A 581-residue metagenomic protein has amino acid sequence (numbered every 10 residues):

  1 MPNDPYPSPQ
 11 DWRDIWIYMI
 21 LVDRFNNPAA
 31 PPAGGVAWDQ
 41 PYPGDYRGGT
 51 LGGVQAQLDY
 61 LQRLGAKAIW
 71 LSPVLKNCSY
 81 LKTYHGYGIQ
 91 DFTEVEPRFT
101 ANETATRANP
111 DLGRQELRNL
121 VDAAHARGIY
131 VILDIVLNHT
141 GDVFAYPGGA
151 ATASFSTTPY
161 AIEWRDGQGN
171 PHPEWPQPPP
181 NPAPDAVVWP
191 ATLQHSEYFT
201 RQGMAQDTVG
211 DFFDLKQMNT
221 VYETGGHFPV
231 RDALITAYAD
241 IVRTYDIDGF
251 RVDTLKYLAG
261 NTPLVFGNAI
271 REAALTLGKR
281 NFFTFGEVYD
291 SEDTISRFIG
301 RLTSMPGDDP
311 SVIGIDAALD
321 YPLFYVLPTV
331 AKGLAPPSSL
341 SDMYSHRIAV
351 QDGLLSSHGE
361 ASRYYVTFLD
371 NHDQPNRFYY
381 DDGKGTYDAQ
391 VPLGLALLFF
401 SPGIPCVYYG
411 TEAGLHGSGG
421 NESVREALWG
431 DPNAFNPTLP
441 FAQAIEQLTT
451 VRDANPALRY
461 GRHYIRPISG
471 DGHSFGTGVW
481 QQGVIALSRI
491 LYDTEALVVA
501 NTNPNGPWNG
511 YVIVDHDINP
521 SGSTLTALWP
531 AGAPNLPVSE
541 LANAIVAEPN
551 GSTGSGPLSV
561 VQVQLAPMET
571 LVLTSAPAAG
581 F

Functional and structural regions predicted by a protein language model:
M1-S8, Q351-L354: A short, compositionally biased domain-edge/stem linker segment
D4, P43-R47, R107, N219-G226 (+4 more regions): Active-site rim elements
P9-I15, D23-Y245, V265-L277, F282-G286 (+3 more regions): Substrate-binding/active-site clefts of carbohydrate-active enzymes
W16, A542-F581: C-terminal beta-strand-rich structural cap/linker in extracellular carbohydrate-active enzymes
W16-I17, K67-I69, G128-Y130, D248-F250 (+6 more regions): Beta-sheet entry/capping signal
I20, L61, L71, F92 (+9 more regions): Conserved, mostly hydrophobic/aromatic
L21-R24, L75, E96-F99, L137-H139 (+9 more regions): Short, flexible loop/turn elements at secondary-structure junctions
V121, H139, T236-A361, Y365 (+7 more regions): Active-site-proximal helices and loops of the catalytic beta/alpha 8
